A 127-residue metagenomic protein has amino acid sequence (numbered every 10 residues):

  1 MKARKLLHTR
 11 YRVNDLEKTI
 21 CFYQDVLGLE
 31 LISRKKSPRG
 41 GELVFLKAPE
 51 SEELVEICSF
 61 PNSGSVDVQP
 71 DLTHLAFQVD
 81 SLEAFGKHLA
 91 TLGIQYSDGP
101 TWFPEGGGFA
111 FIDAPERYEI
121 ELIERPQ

Functional and structural regions predicted by a protein language model:
M1-E17, L72-L75, P126-Q127: N-terminal beta-strand motif that seeds the catalytic metal site of vicinal oxygen chelate
K2, F45, G86-Q127: Vicinal oxygen chelate
R10-E52: Core segments of cupin and vicinal oxygen chelate
D15-L16, D80-E83: Helix N-cap motif at beta-to-alpha junctions
F22, E83-H88: Short amphipathic alpha-helices within nucleic acid-binding modules
G40, D71, G106: Exposed loop/turn and edge beta-strand positions of beta-sandwich/beta-sheet ligand-binding modules
E50-L54, S63-G64, L82-A84: Short, charged/polar surface micro-motifs in flexible loops or helix N-caps
